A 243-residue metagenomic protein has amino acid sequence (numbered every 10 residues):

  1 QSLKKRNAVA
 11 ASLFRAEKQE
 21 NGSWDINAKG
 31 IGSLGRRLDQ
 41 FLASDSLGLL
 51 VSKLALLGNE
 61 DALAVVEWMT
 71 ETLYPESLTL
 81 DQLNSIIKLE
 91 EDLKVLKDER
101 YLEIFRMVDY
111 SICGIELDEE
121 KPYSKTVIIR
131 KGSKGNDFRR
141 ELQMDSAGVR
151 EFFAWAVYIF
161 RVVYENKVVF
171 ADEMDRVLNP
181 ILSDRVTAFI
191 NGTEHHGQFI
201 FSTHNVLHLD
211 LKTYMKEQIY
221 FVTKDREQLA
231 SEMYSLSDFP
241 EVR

Functional and structural regions predicted by a protein language model:
Q1-L117: Electropositive, glycine-dotted interaction segments that contact anionic polymers or phosphate-rich ligands
Q1-S12, N21-I31, P122-G132, E227-F239: Short, well-ordered strand-loop elements centered on a beta-strand within folded domains, enriched for acidic residues
K97-Y101, F138, W155, V186: Amphipathic coiled-coil/heptad-repeat helices and related helical stalk/stem segments that mediate oligomerization
F105, R185-R243: C-terminal lobe/lid and adjacent interdomain/linker elements of RecA-like ASCE P-loop ATPase modules
E119, R130, M144, A156-V157 (+6 more regions): Active-site proximal loops enriched in glycine and acidic residues that flank catalytic Cys/His/Asp and coordinate
E120-P122, Y164, Y214, R226-E227: Short strand-connecting beta-turns/loops that link adjacent beta-strands
K121-F160, Y164-P180: Conserved ABC ATPase signature
